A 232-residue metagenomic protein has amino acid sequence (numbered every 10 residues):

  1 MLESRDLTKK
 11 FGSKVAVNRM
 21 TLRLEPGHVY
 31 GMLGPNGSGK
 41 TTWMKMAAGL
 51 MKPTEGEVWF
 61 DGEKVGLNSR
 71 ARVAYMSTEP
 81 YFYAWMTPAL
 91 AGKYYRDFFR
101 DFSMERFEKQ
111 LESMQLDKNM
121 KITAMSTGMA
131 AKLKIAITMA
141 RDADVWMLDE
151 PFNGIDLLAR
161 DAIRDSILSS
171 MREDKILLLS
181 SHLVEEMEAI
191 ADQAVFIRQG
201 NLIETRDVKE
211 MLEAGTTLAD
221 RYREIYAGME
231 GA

Functional and structural regions predicted by a protein language model:
L33-P35: The feature captures the beta-strand-to-loop junction immediately N-terminal to the Walker
A48: Helix-to-loop junction immediately C-terminal to a conserved catalytic motif
G56-S69: Conserved ABC transporter NBD signature motif
T78-K134: ABC-family P-loop ATPase nucleotide-binding domains
W146-E150: Catalytic Walker B motif of ABC-type/P-loop ATPase nucleotide-binding domains
R160-E173: Helical segment within the ABC ATPase nucleotide-binding domain
